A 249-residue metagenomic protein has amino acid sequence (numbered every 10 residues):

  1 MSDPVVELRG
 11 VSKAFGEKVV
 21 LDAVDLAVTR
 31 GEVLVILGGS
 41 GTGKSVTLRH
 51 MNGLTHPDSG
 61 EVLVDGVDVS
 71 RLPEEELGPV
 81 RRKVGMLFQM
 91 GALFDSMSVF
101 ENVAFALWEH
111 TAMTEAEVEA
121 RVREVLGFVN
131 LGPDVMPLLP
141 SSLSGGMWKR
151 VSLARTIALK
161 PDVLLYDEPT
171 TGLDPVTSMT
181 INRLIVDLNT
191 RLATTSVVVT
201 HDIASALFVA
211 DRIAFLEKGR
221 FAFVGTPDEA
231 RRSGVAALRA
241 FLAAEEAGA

Functional and structural regions predicted by a protein language model:
N52: Helix-to-loop junction immediately C-terminal to a conserved catalytic motif
V67-D68, A116-D134: Conserved ABC ATPase "signature" region
L139-L143, M147: Conserved ABC ATPase signature
K160: Conserved catalytic motifs of ABC-family nucleotide-binding domains
L164-D167: Catalytic Walker B motif of ABC-type/P-loop ATPase nucleotide-binding domains
M179-L192: Helical segment within the ABC ATPase nucleotide-binding domain
